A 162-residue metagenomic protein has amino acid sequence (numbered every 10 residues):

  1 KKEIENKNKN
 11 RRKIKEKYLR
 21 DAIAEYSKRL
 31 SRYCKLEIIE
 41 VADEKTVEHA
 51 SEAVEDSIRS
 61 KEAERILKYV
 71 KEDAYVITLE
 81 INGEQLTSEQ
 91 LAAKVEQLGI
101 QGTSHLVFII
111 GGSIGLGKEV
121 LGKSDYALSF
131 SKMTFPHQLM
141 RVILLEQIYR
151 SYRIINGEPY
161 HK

Functional and structural regions predicted by a protein language model:
K1-L30: N-terminal beta1-alpha1 ligand-phosphate binding loop
K7-K9, E37-I39, V107: A structural signal for isolated positions on well-ordered beta-strands in alpha/beta enzyme cores
K9-N10, T78-E80, I109: Acidic beta-strand-to-loop metal/phosphate-binding motif
I14, I81-E84, G112-I114: Short glycine-rich anion-binding loops that position phosphate/pyrophosphate groups of nucleotides and phosphorylated
L19-I23, S88-A92, L121, R141: Conserved strand-to-helix beginnings and helix N-cap segments that scaffold or border functional pockets
K35, E40-S104: S-adenosyl-L-methionine/SAH cofactor-binding core of RNA-modifying enzymes
L91-S131: A mid-sequence interfacial segment
I114, K118-K162: Structured adenosyl-cofactor binding patch, chiefly the S-adenosyl-L-methionine
